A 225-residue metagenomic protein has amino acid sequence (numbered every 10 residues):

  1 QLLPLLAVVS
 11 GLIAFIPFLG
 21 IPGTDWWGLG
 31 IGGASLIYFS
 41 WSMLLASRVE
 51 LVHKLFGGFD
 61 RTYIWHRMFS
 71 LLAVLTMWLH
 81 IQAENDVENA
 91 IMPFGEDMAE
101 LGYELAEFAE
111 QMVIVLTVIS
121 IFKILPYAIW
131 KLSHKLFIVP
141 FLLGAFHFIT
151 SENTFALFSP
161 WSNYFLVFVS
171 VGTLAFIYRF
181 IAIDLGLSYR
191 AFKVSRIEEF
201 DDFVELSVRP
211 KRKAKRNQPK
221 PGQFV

Functional and structural regions predicted by a protein language model:
Q1-V225: FNR-like FAD-binding dehydrogenase module
